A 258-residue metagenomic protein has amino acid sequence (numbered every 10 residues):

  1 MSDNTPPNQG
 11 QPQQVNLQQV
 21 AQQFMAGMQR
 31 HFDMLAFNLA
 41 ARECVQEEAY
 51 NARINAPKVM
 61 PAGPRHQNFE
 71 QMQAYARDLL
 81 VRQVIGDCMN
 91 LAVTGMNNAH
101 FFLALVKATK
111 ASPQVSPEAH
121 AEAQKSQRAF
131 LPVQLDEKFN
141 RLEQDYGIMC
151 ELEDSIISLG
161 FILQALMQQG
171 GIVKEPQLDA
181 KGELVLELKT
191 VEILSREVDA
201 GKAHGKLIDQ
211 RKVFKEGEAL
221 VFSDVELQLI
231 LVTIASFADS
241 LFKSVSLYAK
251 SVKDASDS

Functional and structural regions predicted by a protein language model:
M1-Q114, L142-S155, F161, Q177-S258: Extended intrinsically disordered or low-complexity regions, especially N/C-terminal cytosolic tails and loops, rather
L80, V84, A119-Q124: Hydrophobic alpha-helical segments of membrane proteins, primarily the transmembrane helices and their short helical
H120-S126, S195-A200: Short C-terminal domain-edge/linker segments immediately following a structured domain
E122-R141: A structural motif
Q164: Aromatic/basic-lined ligand-recognition segments that form π-stacking hydrophobic pockets flanked by Lys/Arg to engage
M167, I172-Q177: Substrate-binding/catalytic groove segments of enzymes that remodel or degrade extracellular structural polymers
